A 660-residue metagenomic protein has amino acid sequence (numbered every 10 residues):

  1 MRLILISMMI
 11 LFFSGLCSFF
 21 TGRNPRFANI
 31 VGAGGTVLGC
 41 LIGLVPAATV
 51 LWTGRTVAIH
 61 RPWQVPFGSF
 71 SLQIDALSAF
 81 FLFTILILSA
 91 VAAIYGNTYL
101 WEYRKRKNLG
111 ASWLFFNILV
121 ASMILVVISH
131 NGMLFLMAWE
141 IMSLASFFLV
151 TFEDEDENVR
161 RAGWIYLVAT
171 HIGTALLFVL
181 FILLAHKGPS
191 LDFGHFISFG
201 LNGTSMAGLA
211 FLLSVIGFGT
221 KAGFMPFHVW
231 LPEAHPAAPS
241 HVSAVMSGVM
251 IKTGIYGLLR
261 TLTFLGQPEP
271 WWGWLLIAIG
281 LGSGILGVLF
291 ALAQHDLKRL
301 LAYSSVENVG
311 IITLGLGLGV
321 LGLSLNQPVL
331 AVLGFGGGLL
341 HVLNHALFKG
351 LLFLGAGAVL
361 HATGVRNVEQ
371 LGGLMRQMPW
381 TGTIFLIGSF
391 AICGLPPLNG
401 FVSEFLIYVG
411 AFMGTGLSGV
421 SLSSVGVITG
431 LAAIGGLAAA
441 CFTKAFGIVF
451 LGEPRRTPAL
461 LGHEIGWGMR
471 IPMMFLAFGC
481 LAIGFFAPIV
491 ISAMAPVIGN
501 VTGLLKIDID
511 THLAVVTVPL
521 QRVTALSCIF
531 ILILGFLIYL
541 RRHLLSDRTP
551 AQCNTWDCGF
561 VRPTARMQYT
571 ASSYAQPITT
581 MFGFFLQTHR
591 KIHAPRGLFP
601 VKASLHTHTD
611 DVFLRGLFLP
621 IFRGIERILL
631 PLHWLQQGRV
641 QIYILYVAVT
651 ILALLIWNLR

Functional and structural regions predicted by a protein language model:
R2-L3, L16-L114, K187-L201, P496 (+1 more regions): Transmembrane helix-loop-helix hairpins at membrane boundaries of multipass inner-membrane proteins
I6-P25, G223, G284: N-terminal signal-anchor/start-transfer transmembrane helix
G15-F19, I94, V288, A445 (+2 more regions): Alpha-helical transmembrane segments
G34-A48, H171-V179, F385-P396, P472-S492 (+1 more regions): Hydrophobic alpha-helical membrane-insertion segments
V57-P66, G194-S198, L406-S418, I489-T517: Membrane-interfacial helical/loop segments at transmembrane boundaries in membrane proteins
S71-L86, T204-F218, S421-G435, T511-L534: Hydrophobic alpha-helical transmembrane segments
V91-F135, F147-E464: Hydrophobic transmembrane alpha-helices and their helix-loop junctions in integral membrane proteins
I489-I529, L540-R660: Aromatic-capped, Gly/Pro-kinked transmembrane alpha-helices
